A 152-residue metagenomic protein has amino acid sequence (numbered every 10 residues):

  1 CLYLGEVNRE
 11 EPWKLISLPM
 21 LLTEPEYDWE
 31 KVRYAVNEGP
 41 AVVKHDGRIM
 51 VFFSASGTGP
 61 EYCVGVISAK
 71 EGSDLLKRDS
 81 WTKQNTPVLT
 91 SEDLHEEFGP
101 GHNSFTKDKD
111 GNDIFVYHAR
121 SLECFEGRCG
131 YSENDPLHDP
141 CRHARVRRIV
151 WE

Functional and structural regions predicted by a protein language model:
C1-E152: Carbohydrate-active catalytic/glycan-binding domains of CAZyme proteins, especially the secreted or lumenal ectodomains
